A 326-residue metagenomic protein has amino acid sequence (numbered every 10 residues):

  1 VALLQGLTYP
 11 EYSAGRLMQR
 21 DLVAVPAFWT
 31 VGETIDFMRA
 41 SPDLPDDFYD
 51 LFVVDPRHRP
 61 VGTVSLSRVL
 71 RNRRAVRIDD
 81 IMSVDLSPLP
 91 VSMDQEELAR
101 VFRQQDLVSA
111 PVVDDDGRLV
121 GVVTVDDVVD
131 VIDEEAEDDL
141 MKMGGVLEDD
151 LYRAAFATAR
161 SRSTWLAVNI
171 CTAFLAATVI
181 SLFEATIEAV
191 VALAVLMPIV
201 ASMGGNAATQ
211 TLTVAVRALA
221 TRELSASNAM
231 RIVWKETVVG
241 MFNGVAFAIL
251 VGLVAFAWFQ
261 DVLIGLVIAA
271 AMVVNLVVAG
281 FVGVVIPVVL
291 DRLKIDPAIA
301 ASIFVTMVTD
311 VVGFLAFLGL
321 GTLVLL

Functional and structural regions predicted by a protein language model:
V1-V195: Cytosolic regulatory modules rich in charged/polar residues
I132, A136-F281, V285-V308, A316-L326: Alpha-helical transmembrane segments and their membrane-interface boundaries that form or gate the permeation pathway
